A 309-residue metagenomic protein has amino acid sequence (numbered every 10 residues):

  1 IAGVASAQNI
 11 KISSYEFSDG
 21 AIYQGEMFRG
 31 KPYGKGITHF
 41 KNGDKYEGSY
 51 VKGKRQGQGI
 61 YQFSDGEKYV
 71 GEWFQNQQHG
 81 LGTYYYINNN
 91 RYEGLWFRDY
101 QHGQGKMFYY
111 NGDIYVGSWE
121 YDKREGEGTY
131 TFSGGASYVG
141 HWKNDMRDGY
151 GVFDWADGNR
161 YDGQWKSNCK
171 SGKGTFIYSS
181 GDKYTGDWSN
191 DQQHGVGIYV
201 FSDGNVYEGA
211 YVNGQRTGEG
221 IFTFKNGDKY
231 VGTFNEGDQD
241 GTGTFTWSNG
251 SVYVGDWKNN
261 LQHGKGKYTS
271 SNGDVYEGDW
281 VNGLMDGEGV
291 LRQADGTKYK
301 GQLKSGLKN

Functional and structural regions predicted by a protein language model:
G3-N309: Glycine/tyrosine- and acidic-biased, solvent-exposed loop/turn segments at the edges of beta-strands
